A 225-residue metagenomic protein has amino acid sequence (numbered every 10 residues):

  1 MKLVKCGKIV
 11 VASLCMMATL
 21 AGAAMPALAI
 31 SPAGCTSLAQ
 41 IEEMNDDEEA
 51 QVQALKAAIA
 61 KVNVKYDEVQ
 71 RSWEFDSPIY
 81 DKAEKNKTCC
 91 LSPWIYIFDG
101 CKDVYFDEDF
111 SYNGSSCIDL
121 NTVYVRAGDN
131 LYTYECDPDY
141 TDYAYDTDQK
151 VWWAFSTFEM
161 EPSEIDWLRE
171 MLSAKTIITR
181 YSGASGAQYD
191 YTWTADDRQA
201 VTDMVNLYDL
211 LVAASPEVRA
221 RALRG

Functional and structural regions predicted by a protein language model:
M1-K2, A33: Cys/His-rich metal-coordination motifs, chiefly Zn-binding "fingers/knuckles"
K2-L14: Bacterial N-terminal signal peptides that target proteins for export
M17-L28: C-terminal segment of classical bacterial N-terminal signal peptides
L28-G225: A generic "folded-domain core" signal
